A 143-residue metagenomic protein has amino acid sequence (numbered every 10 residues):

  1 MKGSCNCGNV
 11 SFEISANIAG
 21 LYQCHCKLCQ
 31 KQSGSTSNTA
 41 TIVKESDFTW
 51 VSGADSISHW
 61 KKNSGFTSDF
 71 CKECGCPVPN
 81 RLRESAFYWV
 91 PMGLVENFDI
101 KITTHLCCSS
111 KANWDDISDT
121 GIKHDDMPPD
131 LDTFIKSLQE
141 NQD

Functional and structural regions predicted by a protein language model:
M1-S4, N9-D143: A short Gly-Trp-Pro
